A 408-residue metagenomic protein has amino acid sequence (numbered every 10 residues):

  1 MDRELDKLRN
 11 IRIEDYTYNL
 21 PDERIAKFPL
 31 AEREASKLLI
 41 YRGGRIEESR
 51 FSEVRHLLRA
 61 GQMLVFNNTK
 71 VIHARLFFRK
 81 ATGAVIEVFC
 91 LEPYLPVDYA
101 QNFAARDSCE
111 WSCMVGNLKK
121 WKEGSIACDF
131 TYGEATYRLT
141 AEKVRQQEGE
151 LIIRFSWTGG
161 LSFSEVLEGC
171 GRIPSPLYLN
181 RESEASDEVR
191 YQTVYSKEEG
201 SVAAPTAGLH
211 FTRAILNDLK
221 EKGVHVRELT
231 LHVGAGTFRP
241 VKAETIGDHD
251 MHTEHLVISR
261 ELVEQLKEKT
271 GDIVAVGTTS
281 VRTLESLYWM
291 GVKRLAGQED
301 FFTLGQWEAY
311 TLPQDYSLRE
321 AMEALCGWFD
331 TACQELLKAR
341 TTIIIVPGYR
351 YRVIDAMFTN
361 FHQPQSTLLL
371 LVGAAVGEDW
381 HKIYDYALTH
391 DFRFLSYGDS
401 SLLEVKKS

Functional and structural regions predicted by a protein language model:
M1-S408: Surface-exposed, charge/polar-rich loops and edge strands
